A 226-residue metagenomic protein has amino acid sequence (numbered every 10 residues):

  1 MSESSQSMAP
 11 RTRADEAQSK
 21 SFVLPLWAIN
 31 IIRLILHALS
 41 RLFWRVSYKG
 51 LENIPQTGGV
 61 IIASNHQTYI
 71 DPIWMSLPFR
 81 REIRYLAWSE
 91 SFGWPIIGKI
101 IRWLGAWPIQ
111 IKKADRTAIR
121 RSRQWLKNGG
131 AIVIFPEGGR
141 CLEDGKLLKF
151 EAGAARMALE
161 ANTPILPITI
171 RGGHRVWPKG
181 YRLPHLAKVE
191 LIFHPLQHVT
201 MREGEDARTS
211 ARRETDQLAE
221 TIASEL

Functional and structural regions predicted by a protein language model:
M1-A28, T117-L226: Non-catalytic C-terminal accessory region of glycerolipid acyltransferases and related lyso-lipid remodeling enzymes
E3-Q56, P95-L104: A transmembrane-helix-recognition feature enriched in membrane-embedded lipid enzymes and envelope glyco-/phospholipid
W27, I31, I35, D71-W74 (+4 more regions): Hydrophobic alpha-helical segments typical of transmembrane helices and their membrane-interface/capping positions
R41, I54-K113, R121: Catalytic core of membrane glycerolipid acyltransferases/transacylases, capturing the structured, soluble-facing
F43-R45, E82, W103, G129 (+1 more regions): A generic structural signal for alpha->beta connector loops
Y48, Y85, A106-P108, I165-P167 (+1 more regions): Conserved beta-strand scaffold positions in the cores of enzyme catalytic domains, especially in NTP/NDP-utilizing
L51, N65, W88, E137 (+1 more regions): Generic beta-structure capping elements
E52, A114, R171: Residue-level "edge-of-site" marker
